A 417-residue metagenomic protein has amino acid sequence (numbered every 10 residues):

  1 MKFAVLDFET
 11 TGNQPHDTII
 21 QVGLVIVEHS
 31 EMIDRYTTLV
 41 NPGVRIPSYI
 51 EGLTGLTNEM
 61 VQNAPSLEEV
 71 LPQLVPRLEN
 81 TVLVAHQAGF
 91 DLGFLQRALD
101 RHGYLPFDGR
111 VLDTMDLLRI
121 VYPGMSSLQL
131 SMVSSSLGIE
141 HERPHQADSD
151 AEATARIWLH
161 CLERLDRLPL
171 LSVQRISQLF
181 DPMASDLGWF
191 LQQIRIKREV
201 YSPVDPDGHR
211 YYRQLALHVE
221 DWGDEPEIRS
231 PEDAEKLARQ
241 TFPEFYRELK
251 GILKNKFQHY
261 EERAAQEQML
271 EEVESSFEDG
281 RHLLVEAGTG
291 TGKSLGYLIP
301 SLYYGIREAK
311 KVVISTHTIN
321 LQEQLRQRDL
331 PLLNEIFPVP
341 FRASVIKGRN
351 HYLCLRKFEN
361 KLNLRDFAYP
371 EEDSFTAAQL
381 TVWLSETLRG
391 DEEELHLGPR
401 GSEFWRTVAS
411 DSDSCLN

Functional and structural regions predicted by a protein language model:
M1-V111, P123-H145: Conserved non-catalytic scaffold segment of RNase H-like nuclease domains
Y49, L53, F94-A98, Q129-V133 (+4 more regions): Alpha-helical scaffold elements adjacent to nucleotide-binding pockets in ATP/GTP-utilizing enzyme cores
E79-L99, R119-Q193, K197: Acidic, Mg2+-coordinating catalytic module of metal-dependent nucleases/exonucleases that use a two-metal-ion mechanism
H160-R239, E244: Acidic two-metal-ion nuclease catalytic site recognized across multiple nuclease folds, prominently DnaQ/RNase D-T
E225, P231, P243, R247-G251 (+2 more regions): A substrate-engagement module of RecA-like helicase motors
L237-L284: Conserved pre-motif I regulatory segment
E278-P300: Walker A/P-loop
Y304-K310: Post-Walker A helix-loop "phosphate-sensing" segment adjacent to the P-loop in P-loop NTPases
